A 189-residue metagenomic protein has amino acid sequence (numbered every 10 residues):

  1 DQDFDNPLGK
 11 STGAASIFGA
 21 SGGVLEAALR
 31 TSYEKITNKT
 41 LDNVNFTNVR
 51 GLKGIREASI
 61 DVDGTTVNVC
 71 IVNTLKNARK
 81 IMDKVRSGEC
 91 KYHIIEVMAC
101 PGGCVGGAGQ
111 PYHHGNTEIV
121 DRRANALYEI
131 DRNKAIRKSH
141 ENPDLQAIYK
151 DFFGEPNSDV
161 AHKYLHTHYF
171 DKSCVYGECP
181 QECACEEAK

Functional and structural regions predicted by a protein language model:
D1-K189: Iron-sulfur (Fe-S) cluster-binding modules
